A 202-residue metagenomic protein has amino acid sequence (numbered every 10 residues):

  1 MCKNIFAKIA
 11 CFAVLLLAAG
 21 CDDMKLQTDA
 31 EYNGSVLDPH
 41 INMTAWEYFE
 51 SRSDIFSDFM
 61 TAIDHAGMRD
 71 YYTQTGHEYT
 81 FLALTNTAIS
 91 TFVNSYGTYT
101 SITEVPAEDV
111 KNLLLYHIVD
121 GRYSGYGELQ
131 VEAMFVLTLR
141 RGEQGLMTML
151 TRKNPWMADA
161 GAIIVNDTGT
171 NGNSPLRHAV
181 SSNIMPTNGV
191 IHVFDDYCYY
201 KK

Functional and structural regions predicted by a protein language model:
C2-N4, L15-Y48: Bacterial Sec-dependent N-terminal signal peptides
I41-E78: Post-signal-peptide N-terminal segment of Sec-exported extracytoplasmic proteins
F49-S57, A83, E104-D109: Soluble non-cytosolic domains of exported or imported proteins
Y72, S90-F92, K201-K202: Short, solvent-exposed loop/turn elements at domain surfaces
T75-S90, N112-L114, A133-F135: Acidic helix-start/capping segments at beta-turn-to-alpha-helix junctions
L82-I89, N183-Y200: FKBP-type peptidyl-prolyl cis-trans isomerase
T87-T100: Short active-site loop/helix that positions an aromatic residue
S101-A179, Y200: Aromatic/histidine-rich interaction motifs
